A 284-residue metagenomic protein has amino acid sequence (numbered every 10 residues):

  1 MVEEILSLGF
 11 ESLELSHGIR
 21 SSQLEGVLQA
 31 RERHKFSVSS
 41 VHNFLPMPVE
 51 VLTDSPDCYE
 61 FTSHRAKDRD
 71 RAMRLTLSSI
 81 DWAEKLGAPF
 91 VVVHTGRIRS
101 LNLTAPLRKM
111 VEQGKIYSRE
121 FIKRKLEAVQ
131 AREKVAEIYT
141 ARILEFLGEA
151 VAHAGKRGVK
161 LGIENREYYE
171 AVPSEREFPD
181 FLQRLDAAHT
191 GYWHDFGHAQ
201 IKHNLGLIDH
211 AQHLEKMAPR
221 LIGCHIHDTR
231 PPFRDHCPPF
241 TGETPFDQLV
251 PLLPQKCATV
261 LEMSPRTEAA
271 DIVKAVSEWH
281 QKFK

Functional and structural regions predicted by a protein language model:
M1-L6, S21, E32-H34, S78-V92 (+3 more regions): Histidine-acidic metal/acid-base catalytic patches
M1-S79, E84-A88, L107-E120, S277-H280 (+1 more regions): N-terminal pre-domain/capping segments
S12, S40, G162-E164, W193 (+2 more regions): Generic enzyme active-site microenvironment
L15, E60, N165-Y169, I201 (+1 more regions): Conserved short-loop catalytic and cofactor-binding motifs
H42-M47, H94-R99, E167, R230 (+1 more regions): Short, flexible active-site-adjacent loop segments at beta-strand->alpha-helix junctions, enriched in small/polar
S55-P56, F121-E127, H225-R230: Short, basic/glycine-rich phosphate-binding loops at helix/coil junctions that contact nucleotide phosphates
F61-G191: Active-site acidic/histidine proton-transfer and metal-coordination neighborhood in alpha/beta enzyme cores
